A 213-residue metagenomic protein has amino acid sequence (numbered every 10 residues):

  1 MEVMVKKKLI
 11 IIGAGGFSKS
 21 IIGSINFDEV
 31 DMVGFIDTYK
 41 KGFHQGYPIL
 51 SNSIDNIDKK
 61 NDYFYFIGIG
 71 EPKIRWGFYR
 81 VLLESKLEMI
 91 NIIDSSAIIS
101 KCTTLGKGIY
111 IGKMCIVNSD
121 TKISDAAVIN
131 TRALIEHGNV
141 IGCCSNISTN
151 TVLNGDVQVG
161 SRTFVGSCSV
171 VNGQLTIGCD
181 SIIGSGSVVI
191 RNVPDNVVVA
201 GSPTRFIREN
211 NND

Functional and structural regions predicted by a protein language model:
M1-N52, I57-D58: Hydrophobic, well-ordered beta-alpha structural blocks that scaffold small-molecule cofactor pockets
G13, Y65, M89, E136-H137: Generic structural signal for conserved hydrophobic packing positions in ordered secondary structure
G16-F17, K73-I74, T104, F206: Short alpha-helical
I22-S24, G77-V81, I123, P194-D195 (+1 more regions): Short amphipathic alpha-helical segments
V33, Y63-F64, K107, S161: Conserved acidic residues
K40-I98: Phosphate-bearing ligand-interacting subdomains that bind or position ATP/ADP/UDP/GDP/NAD(P) or nucleotide-linked
Q45-Y47, C102-T103, E209-N211: Short, well-ordered secondary-structure micro-motifs
N91-A200, T204-I207: Structural signal for interior beta-strand "rungs" in well-ordered beta-sheet cores of soluble enzyme domains
